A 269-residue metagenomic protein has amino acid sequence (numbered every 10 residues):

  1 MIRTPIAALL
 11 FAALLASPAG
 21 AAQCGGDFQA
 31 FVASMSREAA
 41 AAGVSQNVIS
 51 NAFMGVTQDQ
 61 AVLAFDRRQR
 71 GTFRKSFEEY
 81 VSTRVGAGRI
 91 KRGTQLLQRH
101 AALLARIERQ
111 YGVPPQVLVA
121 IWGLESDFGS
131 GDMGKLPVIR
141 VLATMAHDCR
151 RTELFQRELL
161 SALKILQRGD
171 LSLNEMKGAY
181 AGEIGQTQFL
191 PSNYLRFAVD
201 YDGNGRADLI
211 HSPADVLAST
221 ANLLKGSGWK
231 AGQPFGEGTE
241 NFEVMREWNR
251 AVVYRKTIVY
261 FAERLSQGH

Functional and structural regions predicted by a protein language model:
M1-I2: N-terminal secretory signal peptides that target proteins for export/translocation
P5-A16: Bacterial N-terminal signal peptides
L15, V32-M35, I258: Prokaryotic Sec-type signal peptides and long signal-anchor helices with extended Leu/Ile/Val-rich h-regions
S17-A22: Sec/Tat signal peptide C-region and signal peptidase I cleavage site
Q23-Q58: N-terminal mature-domain "stem" immediately C-terminal to a signal peptide or N-terminal signal-anchor/transmembrane
V44-H269: Catalytic glycan-binding domains that act on GlcNAc-containing polysaccharides
